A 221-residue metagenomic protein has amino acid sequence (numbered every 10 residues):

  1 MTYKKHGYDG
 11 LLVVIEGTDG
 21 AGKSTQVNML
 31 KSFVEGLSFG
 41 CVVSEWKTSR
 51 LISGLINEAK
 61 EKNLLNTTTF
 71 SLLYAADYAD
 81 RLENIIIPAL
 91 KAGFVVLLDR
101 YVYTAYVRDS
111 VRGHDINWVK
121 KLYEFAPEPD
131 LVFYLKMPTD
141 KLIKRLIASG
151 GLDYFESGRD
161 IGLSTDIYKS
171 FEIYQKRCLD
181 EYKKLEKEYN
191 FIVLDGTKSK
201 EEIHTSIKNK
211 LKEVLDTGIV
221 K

Functional and structural regions predicted by a protein language model:
T2-H6, K31, I147-K221: NTP-dependent small-molecule kinase module
I15: Hydrophobic anchor at the beta1->P-loop junction of P-loop NTPases
G20: Walker A (P-loop) phosphate-binding loop of P-loop NTPases
K23: Conserved lysine of the Walker
Q26: Hydrophobic positions on the alpha1 helix immediately C-terminal to the Walker A/P-loop
F39-P127: ATP-dependent small-molecule kinase phosphotransfer cores that center on conserved nucleotide phosphate-binding segments
T48-R50, V102-Y103, M137-I143, K200: Conserved nucleotide-binding/hydrolysis micro-motifs of P-loop NTPases
A105-R177: A glycine- and Lys/Arg-enriched "phosphate-lid" helix/loop adjacent to the NTP-binding pocket of small-molecule kinases
